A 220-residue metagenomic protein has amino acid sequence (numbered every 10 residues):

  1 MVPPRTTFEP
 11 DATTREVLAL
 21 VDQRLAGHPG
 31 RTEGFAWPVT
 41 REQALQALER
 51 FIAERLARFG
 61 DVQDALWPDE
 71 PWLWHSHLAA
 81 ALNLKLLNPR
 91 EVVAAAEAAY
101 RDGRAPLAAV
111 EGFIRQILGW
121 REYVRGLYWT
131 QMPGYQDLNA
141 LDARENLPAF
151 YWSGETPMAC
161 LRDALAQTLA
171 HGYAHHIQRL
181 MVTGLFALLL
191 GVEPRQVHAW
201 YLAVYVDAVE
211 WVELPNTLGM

Functional and structural regions predicted by a protein language model:
M1-W74: Specificity-determining recognition surfaces
H77, L82, L87-M220: Active-site-proximal binding-pocket segments
